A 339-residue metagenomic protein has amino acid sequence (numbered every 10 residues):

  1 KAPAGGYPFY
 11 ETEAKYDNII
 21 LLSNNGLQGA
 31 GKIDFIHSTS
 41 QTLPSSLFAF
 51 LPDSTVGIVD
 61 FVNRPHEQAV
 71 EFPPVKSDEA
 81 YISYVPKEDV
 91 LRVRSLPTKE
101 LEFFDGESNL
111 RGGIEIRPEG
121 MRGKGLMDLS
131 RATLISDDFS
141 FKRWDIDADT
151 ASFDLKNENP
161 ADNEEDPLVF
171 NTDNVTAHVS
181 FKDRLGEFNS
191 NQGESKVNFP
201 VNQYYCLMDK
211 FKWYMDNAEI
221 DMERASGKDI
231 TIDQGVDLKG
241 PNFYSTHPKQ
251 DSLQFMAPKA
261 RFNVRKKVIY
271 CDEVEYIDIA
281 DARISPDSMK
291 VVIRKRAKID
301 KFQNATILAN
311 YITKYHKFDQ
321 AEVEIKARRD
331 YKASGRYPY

Functional and structural regions predicted by a protein language model:
K1-Y339: Structural signature for solvent-exposed beta-strand/loop edge elements and short helix-capping sites, enriched
